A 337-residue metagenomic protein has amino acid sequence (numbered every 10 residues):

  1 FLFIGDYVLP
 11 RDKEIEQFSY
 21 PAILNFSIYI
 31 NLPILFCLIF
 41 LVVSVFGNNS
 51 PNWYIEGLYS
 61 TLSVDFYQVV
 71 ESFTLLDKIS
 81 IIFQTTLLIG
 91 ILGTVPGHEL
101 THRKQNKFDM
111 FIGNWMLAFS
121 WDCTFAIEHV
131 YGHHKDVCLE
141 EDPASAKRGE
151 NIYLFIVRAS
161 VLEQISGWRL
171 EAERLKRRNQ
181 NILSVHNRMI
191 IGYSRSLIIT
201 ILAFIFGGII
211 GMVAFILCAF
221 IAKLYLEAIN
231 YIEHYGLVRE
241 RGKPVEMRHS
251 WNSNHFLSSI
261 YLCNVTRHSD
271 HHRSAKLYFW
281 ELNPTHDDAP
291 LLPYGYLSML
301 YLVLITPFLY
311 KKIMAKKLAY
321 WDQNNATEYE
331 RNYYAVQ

Functional and structural regions predicted by a protein language model:
F1, I82-L87, V213-A222: Hydrophobic core segments of alpha-helical transmembrane domains in multi-pass membrane proteins
L2-E14: Canonical alpha-helical transmembrane segments
I4-G5, L38, V42, I165 (+3 more regions): Alpha-helical membrane-inserting segments
I15-L24, R239-M247: Alpha-helical transmembrane segments with an aromatic anchor "belt"
E16-V157: Intramembrane catalytic core of multi-pass membrane enzymes that act on lipidic substrates
I28-I39, I191-A203: Core segments of transmembrane alpha-helices that mediate helix-helix packing or line hydrophobic substrate/ligand
Q105-N187, F215, I221-Q337: Cytosolic/stromal cytosol-facing helical appendages immediately following the last transmembrane segment
I205-V213: Transmembrane helix interruption/hinge and helix-loop junction motifs
